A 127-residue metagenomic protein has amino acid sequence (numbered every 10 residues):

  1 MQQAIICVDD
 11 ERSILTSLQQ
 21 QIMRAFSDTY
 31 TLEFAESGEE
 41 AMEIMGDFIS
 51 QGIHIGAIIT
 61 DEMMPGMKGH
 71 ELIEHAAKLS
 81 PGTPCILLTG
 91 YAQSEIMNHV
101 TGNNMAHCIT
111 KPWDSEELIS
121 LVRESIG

Functional and structural regions predicted by a protein language model:
I6, I59-D61: Active-site T/S-Asp motif of two-component receiver
R12, F34-D47, G69: Helix N-cap/capping motif at the beta->alpha junctions
R12-E33, N103: Two-component/phosphorelay signaling modules centered on CheY-like receiver
E43, H70-G82: Short amphipathic alpha-helix used as the core "switch/output" element in two-component signaling
I49-I59: Active-site beta3 strand of CheY-like receiver
M64: Receiver (REC) domain active-site loop signature in two-component systems and cognate sites in sensor histidine kinases
E71, A92-H107, S120: Alpha4 helix (beta4-alpha4-beta5 surface) of REC/receiver domains from two-component response regulators
